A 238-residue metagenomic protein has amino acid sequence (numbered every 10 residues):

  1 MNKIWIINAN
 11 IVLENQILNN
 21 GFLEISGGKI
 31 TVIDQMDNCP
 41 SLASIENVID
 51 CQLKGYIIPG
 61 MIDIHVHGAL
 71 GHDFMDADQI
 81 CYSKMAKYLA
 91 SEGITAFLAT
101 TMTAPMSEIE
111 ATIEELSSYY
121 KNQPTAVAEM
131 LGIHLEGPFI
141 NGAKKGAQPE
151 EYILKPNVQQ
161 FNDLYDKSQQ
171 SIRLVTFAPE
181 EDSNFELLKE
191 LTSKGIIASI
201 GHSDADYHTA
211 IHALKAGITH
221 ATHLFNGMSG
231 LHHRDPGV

Functional and structural regions predicted by a protein language model:
M1-L42: N-terminal metal-binding scaffold of metallo-dependent hydrolase/deaminase domains
I4-I6, S41-S83, K87: Replace "His-x-His-based motif
A9, L23, G28, K54 (+5 more regions): Divalent metal-coordination and catalytic microenvironments
H67, S83-T112, A128-N141, S168-E180 (+3 more regions): Divalent metal-dependent hydrolysis catalytic cores, especially in the metallo-beta-lactamase
G68-Q79, A147-L154, I197-G201: Active-site mouth loops of central-metabolism enzymes
D78-C81, T112-E115, N157-Q159, R234-V238: Charged helix-capping and loop-helix junction motifs
N141-D166: Conserved phosphate-binding/catalytic loop of the ribokinase/pfkB sugar-kinase fold
D166-V238: Active-site core of metal-dependent hydrolases
